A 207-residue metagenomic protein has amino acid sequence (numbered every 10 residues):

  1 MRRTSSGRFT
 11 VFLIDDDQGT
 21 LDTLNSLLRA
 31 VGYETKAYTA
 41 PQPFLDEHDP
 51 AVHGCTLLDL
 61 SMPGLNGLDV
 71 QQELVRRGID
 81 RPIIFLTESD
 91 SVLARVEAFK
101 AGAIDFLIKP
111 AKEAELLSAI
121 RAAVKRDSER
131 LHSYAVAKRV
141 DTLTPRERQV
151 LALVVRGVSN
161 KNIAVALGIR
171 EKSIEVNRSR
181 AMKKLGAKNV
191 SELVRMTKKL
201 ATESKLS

Functional and structural regions predicted by a protein language model:
T39-A40, N66-D69: Acidic catalytic/metal-coordinating carboxylates
A51-L57: Active-site beta3 strand of CheY-like receiver
D59, T87: Active-site residues of response regulator receiver
M62: Receiver (REC) domain active-site loop signature in two-component systems and cognate sites in sensor histidine kinases
L68-I79: Short amphipathic alpha-helix used as the core "switch/output" element in two-component signaling
S91-L93, A111-I120, N162, A166: C-terminal output helix
S179-S207: Basic, Lys/Arg-enriched C-terminal extension of HTH/homeodomain DNA-binding domains
